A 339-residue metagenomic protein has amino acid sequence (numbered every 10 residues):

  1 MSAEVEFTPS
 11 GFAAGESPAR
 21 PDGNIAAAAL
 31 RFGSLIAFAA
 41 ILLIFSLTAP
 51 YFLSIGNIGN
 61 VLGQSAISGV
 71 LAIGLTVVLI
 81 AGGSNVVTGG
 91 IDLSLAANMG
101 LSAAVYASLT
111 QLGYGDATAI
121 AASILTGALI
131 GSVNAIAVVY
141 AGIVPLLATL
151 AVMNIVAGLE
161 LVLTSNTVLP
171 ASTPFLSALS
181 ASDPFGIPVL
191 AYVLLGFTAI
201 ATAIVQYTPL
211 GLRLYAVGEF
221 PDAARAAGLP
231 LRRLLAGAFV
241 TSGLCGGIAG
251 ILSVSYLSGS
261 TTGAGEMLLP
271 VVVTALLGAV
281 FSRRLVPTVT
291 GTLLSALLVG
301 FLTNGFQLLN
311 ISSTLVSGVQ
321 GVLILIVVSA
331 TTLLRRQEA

Functional and structural regions predicted by a protein language model:
M1-A72, G113: Membrane-interfacial amphipathic/re-entrant helices at transmembrane-helix boundaries
S34-S46, L71-L75, V156-G158, V193-A203 (+4 more regions): Hydrophobic core segments of alpha-helical transmembrane domains in multi-pass membrane transport and ion-translocation
I44-Y51, I55-L112, V138-A141, A279-V286 (+1 more regions): Single transmembrane alpha-helix segments in multi-pass membrane proteins
Y51-N60, A238-A275: Inter-helical junctions in multi-pass inner-membrane proteins, predominant in energy-converting antiporter-like
T110-M153, L294-L298: Alpha-helical transmembrane segments within multi-pass membrane transporters and channels
G115-A117, I130-V133, F185-S260: Helix-loop-helix "hairpin" substructures at the membrane interface of multi-pass membrane proteins
A141, P145-Y207, L234-G237, Y256-G265: Transmembrane helix-bundle core of multi-pass membrane transporters and related energy-transducing complexes
G246, S260-G321: Transmembrane alpha-helical segments in multi-pass inner-membrane proteins
